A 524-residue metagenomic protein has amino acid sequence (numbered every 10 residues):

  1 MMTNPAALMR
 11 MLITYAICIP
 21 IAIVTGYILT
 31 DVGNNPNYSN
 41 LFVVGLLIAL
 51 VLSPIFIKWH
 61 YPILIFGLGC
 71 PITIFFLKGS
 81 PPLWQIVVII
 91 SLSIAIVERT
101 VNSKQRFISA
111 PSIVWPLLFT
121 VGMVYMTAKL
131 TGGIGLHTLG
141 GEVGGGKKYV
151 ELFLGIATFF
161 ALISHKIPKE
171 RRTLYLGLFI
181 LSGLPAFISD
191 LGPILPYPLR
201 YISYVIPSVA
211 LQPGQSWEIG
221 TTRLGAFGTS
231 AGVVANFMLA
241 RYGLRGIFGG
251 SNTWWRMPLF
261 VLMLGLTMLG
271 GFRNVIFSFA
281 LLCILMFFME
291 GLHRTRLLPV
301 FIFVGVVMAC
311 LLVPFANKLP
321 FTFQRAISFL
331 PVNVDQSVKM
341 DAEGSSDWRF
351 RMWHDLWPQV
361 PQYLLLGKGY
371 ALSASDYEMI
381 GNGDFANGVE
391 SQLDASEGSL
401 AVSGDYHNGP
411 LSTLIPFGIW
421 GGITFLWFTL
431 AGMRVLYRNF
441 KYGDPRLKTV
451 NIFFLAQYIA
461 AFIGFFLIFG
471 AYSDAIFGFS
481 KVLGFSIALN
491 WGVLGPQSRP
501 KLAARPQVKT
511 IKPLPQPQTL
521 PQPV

Functional and structural regions predicted by a protein language model:
M1-Y27, G45-P54, L154-A161, T173-A210 (+3 more regions): Alpha-helical transmembrane segments of multi-pass inner-membrane proteins
P5-M11, G122, I194-P198, G270 (+6 more regions): A membrane-periplasm/extracellular boundary helix in multi-pass inner-membrane enzymes that assemble envelope glycans
V44-K58, V88-T100, V233-F248, W420-Y442: Hydrophobic, aromatic-rich transmembrane alpha-helices and their immediate juxtamembrane boundary segments
V51-G79, W84-F153: N-terminal hydrophobic segments of proteins, predominantly signal-anchor/transmembrane helices of inner/organellar
I57-Y61, E98-P116, R241-P258, R294-L298 (+1 more regions): Membrane-interface helix-loop-helix junctions at transmembrane boundaries of multi-pass membrane enzymes, predominantly
K339-H354, Q362-F417, L436-Y442: Long extracytoplasmic/lumenal interhelical loops at the membrane interface of multi-pass membrane proteins
V402-D405, P416-I459: Hydrophobic transmembrane alpha-helices and their immediate junctions
Y437-L455, F465, F469-Y472, S480-V524: A juxtamembrane structural motif centered on a specific transmembrane helix
